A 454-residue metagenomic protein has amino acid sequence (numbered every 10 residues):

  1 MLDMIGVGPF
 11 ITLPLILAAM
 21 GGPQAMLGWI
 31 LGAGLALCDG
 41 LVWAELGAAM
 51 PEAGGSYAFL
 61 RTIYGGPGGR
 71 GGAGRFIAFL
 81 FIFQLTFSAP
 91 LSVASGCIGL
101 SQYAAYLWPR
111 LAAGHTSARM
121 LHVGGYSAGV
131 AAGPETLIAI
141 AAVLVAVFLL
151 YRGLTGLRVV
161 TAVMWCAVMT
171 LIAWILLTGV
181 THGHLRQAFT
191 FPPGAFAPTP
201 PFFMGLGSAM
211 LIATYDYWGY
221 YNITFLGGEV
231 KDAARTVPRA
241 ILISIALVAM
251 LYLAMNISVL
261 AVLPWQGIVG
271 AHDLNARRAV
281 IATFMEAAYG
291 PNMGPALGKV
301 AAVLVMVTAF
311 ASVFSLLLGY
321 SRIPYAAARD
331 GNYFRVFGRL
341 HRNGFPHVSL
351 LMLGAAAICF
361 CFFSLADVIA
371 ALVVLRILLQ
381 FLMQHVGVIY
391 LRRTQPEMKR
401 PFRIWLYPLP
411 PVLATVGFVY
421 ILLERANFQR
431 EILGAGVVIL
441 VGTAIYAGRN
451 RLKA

Functional and structural regions predicted by a protein language model:
M1-F10, L15, I138-V145, T178-G179 (+3 more regions): Hydrophobic, membrane-embedded alpha-helices of multi-pass small-molecule transporters
T12-A18, L37-V143, M306-A326, D367-F381: Hydrophobic transmembrane alpha-helices that form the core helical bundles of multi-pass secondary transporters
G28-L31, W108-R152, I175, H347-A356 (+1 more regions): Transmembrane alpha-helical segments of multi-pass small-molecule transport proteins
A58-P67, G74, Y106-H115, P193-A197 (+2 more regions): TM-loop-TM module centered on a large, flexible mid-protein loop between adjacent transmembrane helices in multi-pass
S101-A104, P134-L185, W218, I241-I245 (+3 more regions): Membrane-interface loop-to-helix entry segments
S101-P109, C166-G194, T214, I257-L263 (+2 more regions): Hydrophobic alpha-helical segments and their helix-loop junctions in multi-pass secondary transporters
G125-V130, A141-A167, E229, C359-A370 (+2 more regions): Membrane-water interface regions at transmembrane-helix termini and the short interhelical loops of multi-pass membrane
A131-P134, V336-H347, F381-E431: C-terminal membrane-solvent junction of multi-pass transporters and transport-like membrane proteins
